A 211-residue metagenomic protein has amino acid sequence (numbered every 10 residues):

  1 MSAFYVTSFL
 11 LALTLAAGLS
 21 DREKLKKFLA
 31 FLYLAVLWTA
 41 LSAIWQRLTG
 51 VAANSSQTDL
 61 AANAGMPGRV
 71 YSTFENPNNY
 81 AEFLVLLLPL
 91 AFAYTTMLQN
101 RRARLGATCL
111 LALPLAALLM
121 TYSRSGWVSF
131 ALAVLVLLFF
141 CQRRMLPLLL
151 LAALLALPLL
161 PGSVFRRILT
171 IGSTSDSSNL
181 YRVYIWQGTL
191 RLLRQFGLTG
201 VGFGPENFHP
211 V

Functional and structural regions predicted by a protein language model:
A3-T14, K26-P67, S72-F140, P147-L160: Alpha-helical transmembrane segments of multi-pass inner-membrane proteins
L41-S56, S163-L180, Q195: Aromatic-rich transmembrane-lumenal/periplasmic boundary elements in polytopic membrane proteins
A53, G172-Q187, R191, Q195 (+1 more regions): Long extracytoplasmic/lumenal interhelical loops at the membrane interface of multi-pass membrane proteins
Q57, Y94, L148, R167 (+2 more regions): Short, hydrophobic secondary-structure boundary micro-motifs
P158-S163, G204-F208: A glycine-rich, aromatic-flanked flexible loop/lid motif
